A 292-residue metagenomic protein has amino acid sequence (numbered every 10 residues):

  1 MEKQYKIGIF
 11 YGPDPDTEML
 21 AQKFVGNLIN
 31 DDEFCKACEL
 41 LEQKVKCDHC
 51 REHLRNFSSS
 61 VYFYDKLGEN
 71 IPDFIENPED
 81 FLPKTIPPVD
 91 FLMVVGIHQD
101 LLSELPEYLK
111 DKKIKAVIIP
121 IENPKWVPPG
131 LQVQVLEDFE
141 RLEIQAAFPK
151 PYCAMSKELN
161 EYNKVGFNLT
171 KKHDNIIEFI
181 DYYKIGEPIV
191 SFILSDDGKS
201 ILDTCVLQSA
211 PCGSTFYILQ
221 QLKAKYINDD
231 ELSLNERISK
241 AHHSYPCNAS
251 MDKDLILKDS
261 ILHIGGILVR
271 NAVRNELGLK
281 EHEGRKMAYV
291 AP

Functional and structural regions predicted by a protein language model:
M1, C153-K157, C247: Intrinsic structural disorder
E2-G8: Extreme N-terminal starter segment of soluble prokaryotic enzymes
F10-K115, I119-L131, Y182-I189, I193-P292: Active-site- and interface-proximal helix/loop "cap" or "latch" segments in soluble metabolic and energy-transducing
I119, A146-P149: General beta-strand structural signal in soluble alpha/beta enzymes
W126-E143: Rossmann-fold NAD(P)-binding glycine/threonine-rich loop
Q134-E137, E161-K164, L232-R237: Noncatalytic linker/hinge segments flanking ATPase motor cores
L142-Q145, E276: Mid-sequence acidic-hydrophobic segments that form the walls of catalytic/ligand-binding cavities or oligomerization
P149-G198: Structured beta-strand/loop patches that form or line metal/cofactor-binding pockets in enzymes
